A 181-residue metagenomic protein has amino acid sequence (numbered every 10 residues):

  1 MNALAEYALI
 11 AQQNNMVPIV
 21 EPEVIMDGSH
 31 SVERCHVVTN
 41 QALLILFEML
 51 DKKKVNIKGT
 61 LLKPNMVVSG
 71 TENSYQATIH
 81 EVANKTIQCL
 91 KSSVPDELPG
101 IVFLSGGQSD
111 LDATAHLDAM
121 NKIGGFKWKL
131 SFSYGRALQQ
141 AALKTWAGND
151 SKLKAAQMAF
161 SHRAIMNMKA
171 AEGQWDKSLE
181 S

Functional and structural regions predicted by a protein language model:
M1-E48: Helix-rich catalytic cores of soluble enzyme domains
H30-S181: Active-site capping/gating regions of soluble enzymes
